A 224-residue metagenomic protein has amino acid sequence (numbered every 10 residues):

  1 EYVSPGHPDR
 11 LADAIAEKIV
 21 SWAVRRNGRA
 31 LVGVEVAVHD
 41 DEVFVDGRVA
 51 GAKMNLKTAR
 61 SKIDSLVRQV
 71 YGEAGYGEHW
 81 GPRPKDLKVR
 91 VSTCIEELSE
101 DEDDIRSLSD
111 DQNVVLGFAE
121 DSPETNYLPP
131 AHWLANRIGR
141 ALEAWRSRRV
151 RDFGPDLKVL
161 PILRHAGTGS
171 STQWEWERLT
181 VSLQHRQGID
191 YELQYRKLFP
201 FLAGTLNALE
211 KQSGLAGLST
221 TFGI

Functional and structural regions predicted by a protein language model:
E1-G33, W145: N-terminal, positively charged regions that mediate nucleic acid binding
Y2-V3, V32-V34, V38-E42, S65-I224: Glycine-rich, mobile lid/loop segments that gate access to catalytic sites or pores
G6, R10, K57, T125 (+1 more regions): Charge-dense, low-complexity intrinsically disordered segments
R10, G51, D121: Short, electropositive, low-hydrophobicity segments enriched in small/polar residues
A30, V49-G51: N-terminal, charged/glycine-rich beta-strand/loop interface patches
H39-D40, D46-G47, N55-T58: Non-catalytic terminal and connector segments of soluble metabolic enzymes
K53-S65: A charged helix-plus-loop insertion that forms the helical arch/lid used to bind and gate nucleic-acid substrates
